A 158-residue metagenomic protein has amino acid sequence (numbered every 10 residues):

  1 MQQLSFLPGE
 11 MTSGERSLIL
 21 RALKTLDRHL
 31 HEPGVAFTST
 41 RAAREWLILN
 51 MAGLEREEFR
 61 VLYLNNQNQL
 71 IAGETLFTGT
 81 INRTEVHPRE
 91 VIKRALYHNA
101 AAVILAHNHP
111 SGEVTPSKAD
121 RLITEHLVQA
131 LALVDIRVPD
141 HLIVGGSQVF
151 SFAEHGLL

Functional and structural regions predicted by a protein language model:
Q2-L20, A42, Q67, F77-L158: Active-site-proximal loop/helix of nucleotide/amide-processing enzymes and allied scaffolds
L18-T75: Long amphipathic N-terminal alpha/beta scaffold segment
